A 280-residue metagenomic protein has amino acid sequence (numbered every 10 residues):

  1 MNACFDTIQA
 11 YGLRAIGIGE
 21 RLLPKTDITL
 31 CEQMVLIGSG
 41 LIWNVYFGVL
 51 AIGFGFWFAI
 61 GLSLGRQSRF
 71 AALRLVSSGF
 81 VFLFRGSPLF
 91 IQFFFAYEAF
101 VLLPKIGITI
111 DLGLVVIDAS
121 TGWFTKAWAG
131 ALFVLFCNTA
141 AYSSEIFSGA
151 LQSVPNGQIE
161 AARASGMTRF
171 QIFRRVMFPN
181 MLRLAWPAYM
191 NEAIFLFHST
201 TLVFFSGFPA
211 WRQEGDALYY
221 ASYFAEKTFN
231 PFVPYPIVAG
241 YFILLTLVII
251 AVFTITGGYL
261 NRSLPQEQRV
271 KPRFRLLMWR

Functional and structural regions predicted by a protein language model:
M1-R280: Transmembrane alpha-helices and adjacent helix-loop boundaries
